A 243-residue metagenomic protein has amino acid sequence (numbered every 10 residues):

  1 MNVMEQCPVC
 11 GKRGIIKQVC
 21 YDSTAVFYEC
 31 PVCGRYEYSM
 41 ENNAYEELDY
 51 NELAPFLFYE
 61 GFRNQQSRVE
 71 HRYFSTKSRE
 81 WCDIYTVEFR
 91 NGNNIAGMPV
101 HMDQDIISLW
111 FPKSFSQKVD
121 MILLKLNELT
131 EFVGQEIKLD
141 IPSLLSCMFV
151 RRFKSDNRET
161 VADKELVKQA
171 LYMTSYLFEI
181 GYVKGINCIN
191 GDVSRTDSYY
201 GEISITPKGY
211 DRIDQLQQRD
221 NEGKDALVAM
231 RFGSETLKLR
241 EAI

Functional and structural regions predicted by a protein language model:
N2-Q6, S23-V26: Short metal-coordination and nucleic-acid-contact micro-motifs, chiefly zinc-binding Cys/His arrays
Q6, E29, N43-A162: Short amphipathic alpha-helical interface segments
C7-G11, C30-C33: Short cysteine-rich clusters marking metal-coordination/redox-active sites
G14-Q18, Y38: Short functional micro-motifs and their immediate structural scaffolds
S23-E37: Cysteine-rich micro-motifs
S39, G185-L216: Accessory beta->alpha helical hairpin/"wing" motif in late/C-terminal subdomains of nucleic-acid enzymes
T160-I180: Short amphipathic alpha-helical interaction segments
K168, D211-I243: Exposed, interaction-prone assembly regions rather than primary DNA-binding/catalytic cores
